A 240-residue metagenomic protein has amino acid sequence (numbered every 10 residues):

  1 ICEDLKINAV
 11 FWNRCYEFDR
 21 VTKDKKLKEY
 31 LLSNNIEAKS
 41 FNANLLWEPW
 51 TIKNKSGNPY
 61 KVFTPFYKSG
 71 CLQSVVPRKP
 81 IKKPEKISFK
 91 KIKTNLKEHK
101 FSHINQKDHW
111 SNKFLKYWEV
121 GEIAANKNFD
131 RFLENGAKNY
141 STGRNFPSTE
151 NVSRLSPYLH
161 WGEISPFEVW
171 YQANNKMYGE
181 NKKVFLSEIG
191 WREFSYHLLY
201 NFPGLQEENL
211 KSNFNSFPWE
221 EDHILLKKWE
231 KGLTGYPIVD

Functional and structural regions predicted by a protein language model:
I1-R78, N181: Trp/Phe/Arg-rich N-terminal binding region typifying the photolyase-homology
D4-A9, P166, I238-V239: Glycine-rich, often proline-containing surface loops adjacent to acidic residues and nearby aromatics that form
W12-N13, W161, K231-G232: Short His-Asn-centered micro-motif
C15-Y16, G143, E230-K231: A generic structural signal for short
I36, P59-N213: Glycine/tryptophan-enriched, flexible segments
K211, E221, K231-T234: Membrane-interfacial catalytic/cofactor-binding modules of polytopic membrane enzymes
F217-K227: Flexible, P/S/T/G-rich "lid" or insertion loops adjacent to the active sites of thioester-utilizing
K227-D240: Helix-hairpin-helix/helix-loop-helix acidic hairpins
